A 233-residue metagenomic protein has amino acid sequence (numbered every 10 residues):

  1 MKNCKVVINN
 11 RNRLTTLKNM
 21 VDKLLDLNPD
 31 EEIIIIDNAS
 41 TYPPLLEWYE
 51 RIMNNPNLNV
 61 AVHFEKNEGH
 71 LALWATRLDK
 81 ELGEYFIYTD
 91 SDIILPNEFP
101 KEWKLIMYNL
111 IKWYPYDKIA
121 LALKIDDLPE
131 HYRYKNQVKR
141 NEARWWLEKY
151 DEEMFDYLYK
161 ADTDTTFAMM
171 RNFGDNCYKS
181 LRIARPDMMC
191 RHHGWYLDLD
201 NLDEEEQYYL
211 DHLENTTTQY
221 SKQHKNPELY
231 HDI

Functional and structural regions predicted by a protein language model:
M1-D22: N-proximal low-complexity "stem/linker" segments adjacent to membrane-targeting elements
N9, E31-A39: Short beta-strand/loop segment that forms part of the nucleotide-sugar
D22-E31: Short, acidic, metal-binding catalytic loop of nucleotide-sugar glycosyltransferases
I36-W48: A conserved acidic beta->alpha catalytic loop
E50-G69: Conserved donor nucleotide-binding strand/loop of the catalytic core
G69-K80, I94-R182: Conserved catalytic core of nucleotide-sugar-dependent glycosyltransferases
F86: Short aromatic/hydrophobic "clamp" motif used to bind/position activated sugar donors
R140-I233: C-terminal catalytic/acceptor-binding lobe
